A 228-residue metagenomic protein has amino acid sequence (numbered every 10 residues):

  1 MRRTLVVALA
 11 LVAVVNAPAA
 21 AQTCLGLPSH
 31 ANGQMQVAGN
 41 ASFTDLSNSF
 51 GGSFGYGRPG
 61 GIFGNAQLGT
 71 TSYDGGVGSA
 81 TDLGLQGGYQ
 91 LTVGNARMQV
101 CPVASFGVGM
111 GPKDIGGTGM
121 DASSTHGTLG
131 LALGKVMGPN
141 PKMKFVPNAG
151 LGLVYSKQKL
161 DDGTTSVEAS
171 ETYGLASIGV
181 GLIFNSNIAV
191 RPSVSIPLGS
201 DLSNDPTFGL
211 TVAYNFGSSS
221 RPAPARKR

Functional and structural regions predicted by a protein language model:
M1-A31, S218-R228: Cleavable N-terminal export/targeting peptides
L5, S29-V37, N48-F50, R58-I62 (+7 more regions): Outer-envelope beta-barrel architecture signal
L5-V6, L11-V14, L85-Q86, P102 (+1 more regions): Detector for intrinsically disordered, low-structure N-terminal pre-sequences
A20-D74, R226-R228: Short glycine/proline- and aromatic-enriched beta-strand/turn motifs that initiate or cap beta-hairpins
T23, L91, V108-R228: Outer-membrane beta-barrel transmembrane domain signature
M35, F54-N65, G87-Y89, I178-I183 (+1 more regions): Extracytoplasmic low-complexity repetitive segments enriched in small/polar residues
F43-S47, G60, S72, V93 (+3 more regions): Residues that cap or initiate secondary-structure elements
A66-S105: Mid-chain, structured segments of secreted extracytoplasmic proteins
